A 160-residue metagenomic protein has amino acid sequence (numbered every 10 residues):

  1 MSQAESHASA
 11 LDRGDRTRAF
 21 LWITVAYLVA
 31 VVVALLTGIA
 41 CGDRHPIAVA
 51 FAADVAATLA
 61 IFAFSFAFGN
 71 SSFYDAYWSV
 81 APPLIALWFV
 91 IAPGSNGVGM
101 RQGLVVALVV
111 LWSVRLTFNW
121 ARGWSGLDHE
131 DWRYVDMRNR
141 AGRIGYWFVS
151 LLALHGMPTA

Functional and structural regions predicted by a protein language model:
S2-A160: Membrane-anchoring alpha-helices and their flanking helix-loop junctions
